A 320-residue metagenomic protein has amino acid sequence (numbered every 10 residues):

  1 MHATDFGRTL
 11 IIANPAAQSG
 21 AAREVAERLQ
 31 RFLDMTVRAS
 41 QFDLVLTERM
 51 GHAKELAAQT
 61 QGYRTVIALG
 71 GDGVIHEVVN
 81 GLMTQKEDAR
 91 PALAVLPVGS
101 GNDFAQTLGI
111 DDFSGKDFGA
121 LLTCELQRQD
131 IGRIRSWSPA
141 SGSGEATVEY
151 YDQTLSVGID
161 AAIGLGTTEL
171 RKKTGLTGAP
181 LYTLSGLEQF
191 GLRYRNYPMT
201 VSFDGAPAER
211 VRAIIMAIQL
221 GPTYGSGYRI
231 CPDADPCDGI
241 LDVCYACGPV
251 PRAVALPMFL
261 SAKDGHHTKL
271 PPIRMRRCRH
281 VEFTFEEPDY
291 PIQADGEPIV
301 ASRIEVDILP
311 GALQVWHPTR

Functional and structural regions predicted by a protein language model:
M1-L69, H76, K116: ATP/NTP phosphate-donor binding region
R23-V25, V79-L82, Q106-L108, R229-I230: Short amphipathic alpha-helical segments
T36, T47, M83-I214: Catalytic core of DAGKc-family lipid kinases
A53, G73-V78, D103-F104, Q129: Short glycine/serine/threonine-rich phosphate/pyrophosphate-binding segments that cradle anionic phosphate groups
D72, M216: Short conserved active-site loop signatures built around small residues
S156, D160, A217-C231, P298: Glycine-rich phosphate/pyrophosphate-binding beta-alpha loops
F203-R210, R229-R320: ATP/nucleoside-binding phosphotransfer catalytic cores, i.e., glycine-rich phosphate-binding loops
